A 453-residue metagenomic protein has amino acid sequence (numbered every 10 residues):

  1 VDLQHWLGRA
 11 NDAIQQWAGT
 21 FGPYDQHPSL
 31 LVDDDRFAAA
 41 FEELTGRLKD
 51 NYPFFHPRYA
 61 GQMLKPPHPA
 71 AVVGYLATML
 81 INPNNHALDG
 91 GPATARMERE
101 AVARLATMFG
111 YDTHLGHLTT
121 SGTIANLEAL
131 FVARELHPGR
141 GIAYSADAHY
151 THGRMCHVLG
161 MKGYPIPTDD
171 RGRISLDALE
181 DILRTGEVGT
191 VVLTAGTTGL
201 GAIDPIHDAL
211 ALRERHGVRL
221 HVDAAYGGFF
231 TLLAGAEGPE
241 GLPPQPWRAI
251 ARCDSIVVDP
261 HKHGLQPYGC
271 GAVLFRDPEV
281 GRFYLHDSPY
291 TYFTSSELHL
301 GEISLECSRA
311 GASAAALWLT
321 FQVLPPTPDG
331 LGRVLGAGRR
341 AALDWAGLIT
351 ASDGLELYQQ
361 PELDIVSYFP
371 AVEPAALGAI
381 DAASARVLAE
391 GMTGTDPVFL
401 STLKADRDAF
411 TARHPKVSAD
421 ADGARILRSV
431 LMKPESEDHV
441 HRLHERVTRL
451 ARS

Functional and structural regions predicted by a protein language model:
V1-D112, T393-V398, K404, A409-H414 (+3 more regions): N-terminal entrance/gating region of PLP-dependent enzymes' catalytic architecture
N11, S121-F283: Conserved PLP-enzyme active-site core in the AAT-like
L30-D34, M63, P67, G91 (+10 more regions): Hydrophobic alpha-helical scaffolding
P69, M155-H157, C307-G311, V417-G423: Short glycine/proline-enriched loop/turn "hinge" motifs that connect secondary-structure elements and lie
N82-D89, Y111-H117, K162-T168, V188-A195 (+4 more regions): Glycine- and acidic
L105-E128: Short loop-beta-helix segment that forms the pyridoxal 5′-phosphate
G241-E362, A371-P374: Active-site C-terminal subdomain of aminotransferase-like
E356-A405: Conserved PLP-binding catalytic core of the aspartate aminotransferase-like
